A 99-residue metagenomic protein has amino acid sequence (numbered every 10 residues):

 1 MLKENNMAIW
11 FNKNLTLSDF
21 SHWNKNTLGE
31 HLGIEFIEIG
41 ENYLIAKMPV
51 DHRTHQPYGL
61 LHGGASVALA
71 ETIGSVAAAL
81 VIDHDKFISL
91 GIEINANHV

Functional and structural regions predicted by a protein language model:
M1-V99: Terminal targeting signals and extreme-terminal segments of soluble enzymes
